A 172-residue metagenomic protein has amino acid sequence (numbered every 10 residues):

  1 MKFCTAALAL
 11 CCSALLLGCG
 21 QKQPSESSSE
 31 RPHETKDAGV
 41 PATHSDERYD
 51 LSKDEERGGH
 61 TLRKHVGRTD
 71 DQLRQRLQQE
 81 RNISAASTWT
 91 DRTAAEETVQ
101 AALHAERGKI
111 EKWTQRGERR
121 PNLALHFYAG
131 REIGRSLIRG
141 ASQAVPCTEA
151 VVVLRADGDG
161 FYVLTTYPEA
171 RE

Functional and structural regions predicted by a protein language model:
M1-L17: Sec-dependent bacterial lipoprotein signal peptides
C4, C12, P24-S28, E34: Intrinsically disordered/low-complexity terminal segments and short unstructured peptides
L10-C12, D46, R57: N-terminal functional modules and adjacent low-complexity/disordered segments of proteins
C12-A14, E55, A141: Generic low-complexity, intrinsically disordered sequence content enriched in small uncharged/hydrophobic residues
C19-K22: Bacterial signal peptide processing site
P24, S28, E56-H60, R68: Localized chelating/binding microdomains that coordinate divalent metal ions or stabilize phosphate-bearing
S27-E55: Long, low-complexity, intrinsically disordered regions
A38-P41, R48, G59, R63-E172: Functional cores of ribonucleases/endoribonucleases
